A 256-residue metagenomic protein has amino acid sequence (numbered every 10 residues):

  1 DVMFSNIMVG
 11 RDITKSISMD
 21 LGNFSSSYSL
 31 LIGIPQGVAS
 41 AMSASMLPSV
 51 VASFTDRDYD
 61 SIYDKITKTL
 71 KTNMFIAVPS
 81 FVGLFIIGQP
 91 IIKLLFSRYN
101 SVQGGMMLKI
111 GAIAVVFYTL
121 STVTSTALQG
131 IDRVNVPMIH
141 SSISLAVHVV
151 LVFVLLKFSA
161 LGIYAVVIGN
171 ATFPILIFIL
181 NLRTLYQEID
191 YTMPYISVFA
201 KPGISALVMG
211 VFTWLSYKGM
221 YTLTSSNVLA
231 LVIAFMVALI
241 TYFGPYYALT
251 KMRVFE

Functional and structural regions predicted by a protein language model:
D1-P48, A52, M209, T213 (+1 more regions): Transmembrane helical elements of multi-pass membrane transporters/channels
D20, T67, F85-V115, S225: Interfacial segments at transmembrane-helix termini and the short loops linking adjacent helices
G37-L70, S125-A127: Helix-loop junctions and terminal segments of transmembrane helices in multi-pass membrane transport/translocation
K65-I86, I163-E188, G203: Short alpha-helical transmembrane segments in multi-pass integral membrane proteins
F81-R98, F153, F158, M220: Short membrane-interface helical motifs at transmembrane helix boundaries in multi-pass membrane transporters
I113-I143: Membrane-interface junctions at transmembrane-helix termini in multi-pass inner-membrane proteins
N135, L145-L182, M193, L215-M236: Membrane-interface helix-loop junctions in multi-pass transport and translocation proteins
S197-V254: Transmembrane alpha-helical segments of multi-pass transport proteins
